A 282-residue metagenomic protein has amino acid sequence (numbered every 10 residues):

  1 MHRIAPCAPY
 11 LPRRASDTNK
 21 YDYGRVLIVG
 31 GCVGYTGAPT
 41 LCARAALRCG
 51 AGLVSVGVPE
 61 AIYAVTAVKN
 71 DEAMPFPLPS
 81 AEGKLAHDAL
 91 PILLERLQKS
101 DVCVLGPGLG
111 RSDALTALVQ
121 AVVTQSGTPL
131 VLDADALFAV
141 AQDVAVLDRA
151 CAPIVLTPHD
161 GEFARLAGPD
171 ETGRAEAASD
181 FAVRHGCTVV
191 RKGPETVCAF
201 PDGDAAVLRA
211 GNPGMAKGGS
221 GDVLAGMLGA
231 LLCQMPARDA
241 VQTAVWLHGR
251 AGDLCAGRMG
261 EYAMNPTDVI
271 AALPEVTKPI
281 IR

Functional and structural regions predicted by a protein language model:
M1-P129, F138-V155, D160, A164-R282: Small-residue (G/A/S/T)-rich helix-start motifs and N-terminal tracts that mark the onset
